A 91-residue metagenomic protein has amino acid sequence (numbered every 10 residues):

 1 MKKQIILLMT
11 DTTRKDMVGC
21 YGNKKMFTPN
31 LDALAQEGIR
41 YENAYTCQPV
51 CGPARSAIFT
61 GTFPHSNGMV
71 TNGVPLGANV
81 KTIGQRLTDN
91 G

Functional and structural regions predicted by a protein language model:
M1-G91: Formylglycine-dependent sulfatase
